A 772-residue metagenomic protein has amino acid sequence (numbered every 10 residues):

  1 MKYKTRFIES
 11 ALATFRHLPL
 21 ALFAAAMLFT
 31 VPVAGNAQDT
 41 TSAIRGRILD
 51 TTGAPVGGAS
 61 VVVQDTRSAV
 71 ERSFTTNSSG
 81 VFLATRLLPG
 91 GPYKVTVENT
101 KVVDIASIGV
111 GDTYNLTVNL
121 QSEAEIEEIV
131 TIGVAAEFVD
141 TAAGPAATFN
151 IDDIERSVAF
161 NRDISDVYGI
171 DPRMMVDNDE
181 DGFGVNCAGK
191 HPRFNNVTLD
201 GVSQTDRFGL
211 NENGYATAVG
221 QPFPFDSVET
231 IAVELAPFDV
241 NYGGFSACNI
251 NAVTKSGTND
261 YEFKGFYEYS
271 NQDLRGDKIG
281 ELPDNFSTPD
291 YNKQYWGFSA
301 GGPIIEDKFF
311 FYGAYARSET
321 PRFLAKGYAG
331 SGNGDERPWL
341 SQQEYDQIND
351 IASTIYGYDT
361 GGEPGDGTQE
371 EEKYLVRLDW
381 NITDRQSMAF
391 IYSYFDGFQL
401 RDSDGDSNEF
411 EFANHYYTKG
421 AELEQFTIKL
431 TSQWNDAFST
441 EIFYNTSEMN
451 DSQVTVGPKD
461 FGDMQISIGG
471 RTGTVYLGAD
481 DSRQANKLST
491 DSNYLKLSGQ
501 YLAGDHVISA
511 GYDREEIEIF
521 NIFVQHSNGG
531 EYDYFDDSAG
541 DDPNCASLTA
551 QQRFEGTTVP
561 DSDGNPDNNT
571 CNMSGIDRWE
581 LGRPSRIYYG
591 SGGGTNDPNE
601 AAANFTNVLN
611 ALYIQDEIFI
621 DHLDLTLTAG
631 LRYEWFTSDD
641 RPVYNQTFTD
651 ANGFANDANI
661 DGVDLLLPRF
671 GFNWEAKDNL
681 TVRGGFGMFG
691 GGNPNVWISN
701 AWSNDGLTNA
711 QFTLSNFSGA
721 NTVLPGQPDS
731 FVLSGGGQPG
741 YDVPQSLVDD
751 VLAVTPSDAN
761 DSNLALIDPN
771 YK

Functional and structural regions predicted by a protein language model:
V33-G133: Periplasm-facing N-terminal accessory domains of Gram-negative outer-membrane beta-barrel systems
N77, K101-N119, E127-S256, L282-D284 (+2 more regions): Periplasmic N-terminal accessory/gating domains of Gram-negative outer-membrane beta-barrel systems
F183, S246-C248, Q294-F298, E372-V376 (+6 more regions): Hydrophobic, lipid-facing positions within transmembrane beta-strands of outer-membrane proteins
P237, Y267-D273, I304, R317-P321 (+6 more regions): Transmembrane beta-strands of outer-membrane beta-barrel pores
K255-G257, I305-D307, T383-R385, N435-A437 (+3 more regions): Outer-membrane beta-barrel channels and translocator barrels
E262, P289-F398, T418-T440, P668: Transmembrane beta-barrel wall of Gram-negative outer-membrane proteins
E370, T383-Q615: Replace "related TpsB outer-membrane translocases also match" with "some related outer-membrane beta-barrels such as
D640-L667, G671-K772: Solvent-exposed loop/turn elements at secondary-structure boundaries
